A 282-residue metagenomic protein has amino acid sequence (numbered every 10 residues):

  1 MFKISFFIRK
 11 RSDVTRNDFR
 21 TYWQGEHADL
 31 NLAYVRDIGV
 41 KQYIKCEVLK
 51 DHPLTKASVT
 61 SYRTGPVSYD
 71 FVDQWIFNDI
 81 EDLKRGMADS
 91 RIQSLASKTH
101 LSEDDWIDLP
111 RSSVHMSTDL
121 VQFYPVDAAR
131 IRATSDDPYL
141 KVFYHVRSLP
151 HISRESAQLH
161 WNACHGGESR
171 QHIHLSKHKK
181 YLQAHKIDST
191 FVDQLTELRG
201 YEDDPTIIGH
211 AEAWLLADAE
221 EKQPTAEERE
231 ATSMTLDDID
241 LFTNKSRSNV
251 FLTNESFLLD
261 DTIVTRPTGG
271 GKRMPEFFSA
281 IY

Functional and structural regions predicted by a protein language model:
M1-Y282: Macromolecular interaction modules
